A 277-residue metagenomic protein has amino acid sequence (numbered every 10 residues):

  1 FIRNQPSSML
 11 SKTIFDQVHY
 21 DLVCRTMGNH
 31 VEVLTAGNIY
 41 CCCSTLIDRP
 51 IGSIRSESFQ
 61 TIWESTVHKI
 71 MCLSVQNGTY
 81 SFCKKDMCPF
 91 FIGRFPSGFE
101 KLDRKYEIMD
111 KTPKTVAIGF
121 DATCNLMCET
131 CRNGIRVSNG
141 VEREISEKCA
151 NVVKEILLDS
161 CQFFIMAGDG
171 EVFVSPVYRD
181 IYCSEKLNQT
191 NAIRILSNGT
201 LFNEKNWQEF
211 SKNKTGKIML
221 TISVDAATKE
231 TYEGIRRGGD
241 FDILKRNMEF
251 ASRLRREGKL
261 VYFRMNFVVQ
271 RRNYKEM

Functional and structural regions predicted by a protein language model:
R3-K101: Accessory C-terminal segments flanking Radical SAM cores
R25-G37, Y106-T130, Q162-A167: N-terminal pre-triad scaffold of radical SAM enzymes
G93, E129, R136: Short functional micro-motifs and their immediate structural scaffolds
P113-T123, G134-E147, S160-P176, N188-N203 (+2 more regions): Core AdoMet radical
S146-V153, Y178-D180, K205-Q208: Leucine-rich repeat
L157, E209-T215, R256: Acidic (Asp/Glu)-rich catalytic clusters
Y182, W207, K245-S252, M277: Generic structural signal for well-ordered alpha-helices, preferentially at hydrophobic/aromatic core positions
R271-M277: Catalytic cores of alpha/beta
